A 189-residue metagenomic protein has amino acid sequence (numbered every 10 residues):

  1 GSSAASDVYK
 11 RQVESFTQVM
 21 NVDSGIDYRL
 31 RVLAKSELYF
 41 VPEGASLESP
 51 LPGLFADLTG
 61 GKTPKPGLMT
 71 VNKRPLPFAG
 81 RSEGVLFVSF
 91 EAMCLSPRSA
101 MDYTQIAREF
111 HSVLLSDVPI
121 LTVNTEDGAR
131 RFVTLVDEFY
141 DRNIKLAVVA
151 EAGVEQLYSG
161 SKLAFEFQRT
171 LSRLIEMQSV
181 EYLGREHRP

Functional and structural regions predicted by a protein language model:
G1-A5, Y9: Single conserved hydrophobic/aromatic residue that forms the stacking wall/gate of nucleotide- or nucleobase-binding
S2-S3, S24-L30, C94, P119-L121 (+1 more regions): Conserved nucleotide-binding/hydrolysis micro-motifs of P-loop NTPases
A5, F16-T17, F110: Short, well-ordered alpha-helix to beta-strand connector turns
K10-T59: Long, charge-dense, solvent-exposed interaction surfaces that engage phosphate-rich ligands
Q12, L54-D57, E109, R173 (+1 more regions): Residues that form generic nucleotide/phosphate-binding pockets
S36, A45, T59-G84, I144 (+2 more regions): Conserved P-loop
G67-T134: Conserved helicase/translocase motor-coupling segment
H111-P189: Terminal-proximal interaction/regulatory segments of ATP-powered molecular machines
